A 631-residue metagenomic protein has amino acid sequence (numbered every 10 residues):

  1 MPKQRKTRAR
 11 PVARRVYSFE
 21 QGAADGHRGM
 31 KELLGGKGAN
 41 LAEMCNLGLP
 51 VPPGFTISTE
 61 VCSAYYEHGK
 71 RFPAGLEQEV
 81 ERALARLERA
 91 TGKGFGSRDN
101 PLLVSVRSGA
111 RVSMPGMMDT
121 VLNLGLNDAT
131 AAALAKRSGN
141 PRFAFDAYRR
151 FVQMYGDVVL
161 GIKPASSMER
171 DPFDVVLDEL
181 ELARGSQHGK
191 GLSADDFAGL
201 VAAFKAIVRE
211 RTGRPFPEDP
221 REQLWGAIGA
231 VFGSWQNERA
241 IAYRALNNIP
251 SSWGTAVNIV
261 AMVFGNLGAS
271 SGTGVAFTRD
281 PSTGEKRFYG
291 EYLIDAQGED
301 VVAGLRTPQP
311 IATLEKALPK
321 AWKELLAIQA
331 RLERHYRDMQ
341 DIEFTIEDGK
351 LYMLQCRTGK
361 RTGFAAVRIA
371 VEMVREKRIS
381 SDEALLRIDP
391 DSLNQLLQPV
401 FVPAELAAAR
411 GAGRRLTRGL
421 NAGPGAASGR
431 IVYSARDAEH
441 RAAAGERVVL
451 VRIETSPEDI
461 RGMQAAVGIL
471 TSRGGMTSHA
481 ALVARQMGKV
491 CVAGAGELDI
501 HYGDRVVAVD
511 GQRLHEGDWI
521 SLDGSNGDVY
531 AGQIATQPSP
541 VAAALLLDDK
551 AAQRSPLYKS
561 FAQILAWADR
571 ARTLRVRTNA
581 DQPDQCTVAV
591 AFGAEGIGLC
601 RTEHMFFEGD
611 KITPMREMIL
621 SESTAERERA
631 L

Functional and structural regions predicted by a protein language model:
P2-R410, A442, E446-V449, S456-R461 (+9 more regions): Nucleotide/phosphate-binding sheet-loop regions of phosphoryl- and nucleotidyl-transfer enzymes
R244-I249, L385-R441, E446-V448, D528-R572: Long, charged amphipathic helices and adjacent flexible linkers at domain junctions
A435-A438, T455-P457, T477, V507-A508 (+1 more regions): A generic local structural motif
G488-V490: Structural loop-to-beta junction motif characteristic of Rossmann-like glycosyltransferase folds
V492-G503: Solvent-exposed beta-strand/loop surfaces of large extracellular or lumenal domains
G503-G511: Aromatic/His-enriched, Gly/Pro-containing loop or helix-boundary segments that lie immediately adjacent to catalytic
